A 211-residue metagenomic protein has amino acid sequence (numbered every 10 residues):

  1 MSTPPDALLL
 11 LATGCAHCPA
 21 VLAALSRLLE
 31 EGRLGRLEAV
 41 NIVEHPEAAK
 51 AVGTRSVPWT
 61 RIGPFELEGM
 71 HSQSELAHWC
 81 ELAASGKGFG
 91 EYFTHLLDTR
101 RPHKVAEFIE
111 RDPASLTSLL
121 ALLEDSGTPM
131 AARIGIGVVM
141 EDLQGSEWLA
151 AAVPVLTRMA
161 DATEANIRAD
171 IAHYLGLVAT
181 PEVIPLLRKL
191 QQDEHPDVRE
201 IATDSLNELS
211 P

Functional and structural regions predicted by a protein language model:
M1-E31: Local sequence-structure signature of Cys/Sec-based thiol-disulfide redox active-site neighborhoods
R33-E47: Thiol-based oxidoreductase modules, predominantly thioredoxin-like and allied folds used for disulfide exchange
A49-G63: Structural micro-motif
R61-Y92: Non-catalytic, surface beta->alpha helical segment in thiol-disulfide oxidoreductase systems
F89-G90, D112-D125, S146-D161, T180-Q192 (+1 more regions): Amphipathic alpha-helical scaffolding segments comprising HEAT/armadillo-like alpha-solenoid repeats
D98-T99, T128-A131, A165-N166, P181 (+1 more regions): Alpha-helix N-cap/helix-start positions at coil->helix boundaries
K104-A106, I136-V139, I171, A202: Conserved hydrophobic register position within alpha-solenoid helical repeats
